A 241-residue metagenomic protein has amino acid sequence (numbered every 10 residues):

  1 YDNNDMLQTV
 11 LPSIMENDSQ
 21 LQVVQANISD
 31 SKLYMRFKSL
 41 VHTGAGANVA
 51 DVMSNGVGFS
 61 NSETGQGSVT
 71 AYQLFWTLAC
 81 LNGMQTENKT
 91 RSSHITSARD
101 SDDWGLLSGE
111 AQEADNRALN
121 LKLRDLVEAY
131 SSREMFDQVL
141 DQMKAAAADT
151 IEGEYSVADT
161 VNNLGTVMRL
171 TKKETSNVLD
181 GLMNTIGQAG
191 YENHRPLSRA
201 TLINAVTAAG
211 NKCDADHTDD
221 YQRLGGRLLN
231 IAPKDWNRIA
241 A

Functional and structural regions predicted by a protein language model:
Y1-L21: Amphipathic alpha-helical segments
Q20-T43: Beta-rich nucleic-acid/ligand-interaction surfaces
Q25, L40-A241: Intrinsically disordered, low-complexity regions enriched in serine/threonine
